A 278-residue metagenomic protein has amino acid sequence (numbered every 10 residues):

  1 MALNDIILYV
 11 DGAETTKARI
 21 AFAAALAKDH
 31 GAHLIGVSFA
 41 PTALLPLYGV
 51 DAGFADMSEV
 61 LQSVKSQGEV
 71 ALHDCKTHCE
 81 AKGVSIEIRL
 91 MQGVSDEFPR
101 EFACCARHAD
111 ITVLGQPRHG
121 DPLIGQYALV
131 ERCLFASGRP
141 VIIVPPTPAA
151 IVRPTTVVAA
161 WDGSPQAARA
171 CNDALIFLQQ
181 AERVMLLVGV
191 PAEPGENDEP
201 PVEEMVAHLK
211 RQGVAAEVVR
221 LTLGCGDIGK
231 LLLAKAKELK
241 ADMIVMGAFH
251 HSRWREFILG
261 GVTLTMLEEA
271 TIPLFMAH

Functional and structural regions predicted by a protein language model:
M1-M57, A136, R153-L221: Small/aliphatic-rich secondary-structure junction motif
E14, Q62, Q92-S95, R118-G120 (+2 more regions): Short histidine/acidic/glycine/proline-rich micro-motifs that form metal- and phosphate-coordinating active-site loops
R19, F98, Q126, A167-A170 (+2 more regions): Amphipathic coiled-coil/heptad-repeat helices and related helical stalk/stem segments that mediate oligomerization
I20-D29, E101-A150, K235-H278: Gly/Ser-rich helix-loop-strand patches that form or flank binding pockets for ribonucleotide-derived cofactors
L44, D96-F98, D121, I151 (+3 more regions): Generic structural signal for helix capping and beta-alpha/helix-loop junctions
D56-V70: A short acidic, glycine-rich active-site loop that binds or catalyzes chemistry on phosphate/adenosine moieties
C75, E80-A81, S85-E87, P122-P145 (+2 more regions): P-loop/Walker A phosphate-binding loop and immediately adjacent motor/lid segment at beta-alpha junctions
T77-T112, R211-I244, H250-R253: Structural beta-alpha unit
